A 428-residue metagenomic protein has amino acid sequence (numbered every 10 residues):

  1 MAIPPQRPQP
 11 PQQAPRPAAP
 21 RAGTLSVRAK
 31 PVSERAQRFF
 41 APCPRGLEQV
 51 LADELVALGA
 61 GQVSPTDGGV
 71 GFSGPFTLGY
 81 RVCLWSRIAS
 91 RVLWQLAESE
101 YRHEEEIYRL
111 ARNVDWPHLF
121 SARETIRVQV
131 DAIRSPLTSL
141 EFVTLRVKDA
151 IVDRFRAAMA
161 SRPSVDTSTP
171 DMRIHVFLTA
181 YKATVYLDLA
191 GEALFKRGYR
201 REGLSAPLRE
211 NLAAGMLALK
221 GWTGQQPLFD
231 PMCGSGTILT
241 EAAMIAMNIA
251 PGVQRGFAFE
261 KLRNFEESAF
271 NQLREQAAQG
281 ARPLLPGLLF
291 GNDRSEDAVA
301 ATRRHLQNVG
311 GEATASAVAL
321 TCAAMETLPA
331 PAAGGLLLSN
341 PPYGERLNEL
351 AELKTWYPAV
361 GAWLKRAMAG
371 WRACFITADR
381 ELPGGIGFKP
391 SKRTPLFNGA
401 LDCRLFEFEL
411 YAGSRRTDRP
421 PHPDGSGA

Functional and structural regions predicted by a protein language model:
M1-R35, S316, R366, F408-A428: Basic Arg/Gly/Lys-rich low-complexity intrinsically disordered segments
T24, R28-M172, G427-A428: Non-catalytic nucleic-acid substrate-recognition regions in nucleic-acid-modifying enzymes
R38, P42, G46, L284 (+4 more regions): Conserved Class I SAM-dependent methyltransferase catalytic core
I133-P136, E192-A193, P342-R346: A short, flexible beta-alpha/helix-coil linker loop
V185-L219: SAM-dependent Rossmann-like transferase core, predominantly class I methyltransferases with a strong bias toward
L208-P329, R346, L350-E352: Conserved S-adenosyl-L-methionine
G334-N340: Short SAM/SAH-binding signature in class I
